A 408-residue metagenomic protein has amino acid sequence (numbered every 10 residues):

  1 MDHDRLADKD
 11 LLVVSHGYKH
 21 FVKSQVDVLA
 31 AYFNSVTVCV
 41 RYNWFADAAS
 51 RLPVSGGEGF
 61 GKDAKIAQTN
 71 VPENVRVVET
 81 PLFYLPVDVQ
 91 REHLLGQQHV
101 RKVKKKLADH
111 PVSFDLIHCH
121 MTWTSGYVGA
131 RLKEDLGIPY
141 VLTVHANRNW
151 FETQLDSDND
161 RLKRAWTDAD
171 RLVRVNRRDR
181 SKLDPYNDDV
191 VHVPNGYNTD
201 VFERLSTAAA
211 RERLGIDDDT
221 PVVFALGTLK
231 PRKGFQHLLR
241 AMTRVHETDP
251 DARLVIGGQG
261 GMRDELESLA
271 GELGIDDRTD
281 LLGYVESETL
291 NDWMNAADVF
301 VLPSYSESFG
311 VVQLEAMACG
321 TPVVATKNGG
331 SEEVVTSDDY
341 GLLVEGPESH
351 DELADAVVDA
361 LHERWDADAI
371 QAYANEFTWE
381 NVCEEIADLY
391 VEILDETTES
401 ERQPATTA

Functional and structural regions predicted by a protein language model:
M1-V71, A408: N-terminal subdomain of nucleotide-sugar transferases
E203-I216, A367: A short helix/loop element that forms part of the nucleotide-sugar donor recognition site in Leloir-type
I216-K233, L239-M242, V255: Conserved donor-binding/catalytic core segment of Leloir-type glycosyltransferases
E267-V285: Nucleotide-activated donor-binding/catalytic signature segment of Leloir-type glycosyltransferases, i.e., the conserved
Y284-V285, D292-A297: Short alpha-helical donor nucleotide-sugar binding micro-motif in glycosyltransferases
Y305: Aromatic "clamp/platform" in nucleotide-sugar-dependent glycosyltransferases that forms part of the donor/acceptor
P322-T326, V335: Short hydrophobic beta-strand element within catalytic cores of glycosyltransferases and related nucleotide-activated
E332-V358: Change "using UDP/GDP/dTDP sugars" to "using nucleotide sugars
